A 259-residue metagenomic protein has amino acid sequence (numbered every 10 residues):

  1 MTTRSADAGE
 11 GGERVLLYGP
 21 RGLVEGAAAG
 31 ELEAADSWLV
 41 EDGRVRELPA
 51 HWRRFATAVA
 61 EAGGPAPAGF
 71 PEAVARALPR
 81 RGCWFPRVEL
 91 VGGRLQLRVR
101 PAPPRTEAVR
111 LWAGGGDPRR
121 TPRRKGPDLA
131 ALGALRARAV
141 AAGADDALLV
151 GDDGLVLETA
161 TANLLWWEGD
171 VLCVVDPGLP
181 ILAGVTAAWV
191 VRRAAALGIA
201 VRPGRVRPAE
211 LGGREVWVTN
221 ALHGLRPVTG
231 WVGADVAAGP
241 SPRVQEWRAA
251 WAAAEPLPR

Functional and structural regions predicted by a protein language model:
M1-L148, D152-D153, G178, A187 (+1 more regions): Conserved alpha/beta cores of soluble small-molecule-handling proteins
L155-P177: Glycine- and Gly-Pro-enriched alpha-helical subdomains that act as flexible, kink-prone "lid/hinge" or packing modules
I181: Short glycine/threonine-rich catalytic loop with a Thr-x-Gly-x-Asp
